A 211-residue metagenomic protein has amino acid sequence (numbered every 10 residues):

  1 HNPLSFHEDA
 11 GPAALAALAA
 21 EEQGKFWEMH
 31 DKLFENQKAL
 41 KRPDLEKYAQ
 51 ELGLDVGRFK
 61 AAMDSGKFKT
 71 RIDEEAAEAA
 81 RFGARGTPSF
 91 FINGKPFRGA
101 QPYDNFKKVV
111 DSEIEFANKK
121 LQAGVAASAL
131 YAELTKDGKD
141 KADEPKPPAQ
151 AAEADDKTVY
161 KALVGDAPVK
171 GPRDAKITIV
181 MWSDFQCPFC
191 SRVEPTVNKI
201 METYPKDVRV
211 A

Functional and structural regions predicted by a protein language model:
H1-F6, A61-D64, F68-G83, Y103 (+1 more regions): Extracytoplasmic thiol/disulfide redox context detector
D9-N105, K120-L121: Thiol/selenol-based redox catalytic cores and closely related redox-interacting motifs
